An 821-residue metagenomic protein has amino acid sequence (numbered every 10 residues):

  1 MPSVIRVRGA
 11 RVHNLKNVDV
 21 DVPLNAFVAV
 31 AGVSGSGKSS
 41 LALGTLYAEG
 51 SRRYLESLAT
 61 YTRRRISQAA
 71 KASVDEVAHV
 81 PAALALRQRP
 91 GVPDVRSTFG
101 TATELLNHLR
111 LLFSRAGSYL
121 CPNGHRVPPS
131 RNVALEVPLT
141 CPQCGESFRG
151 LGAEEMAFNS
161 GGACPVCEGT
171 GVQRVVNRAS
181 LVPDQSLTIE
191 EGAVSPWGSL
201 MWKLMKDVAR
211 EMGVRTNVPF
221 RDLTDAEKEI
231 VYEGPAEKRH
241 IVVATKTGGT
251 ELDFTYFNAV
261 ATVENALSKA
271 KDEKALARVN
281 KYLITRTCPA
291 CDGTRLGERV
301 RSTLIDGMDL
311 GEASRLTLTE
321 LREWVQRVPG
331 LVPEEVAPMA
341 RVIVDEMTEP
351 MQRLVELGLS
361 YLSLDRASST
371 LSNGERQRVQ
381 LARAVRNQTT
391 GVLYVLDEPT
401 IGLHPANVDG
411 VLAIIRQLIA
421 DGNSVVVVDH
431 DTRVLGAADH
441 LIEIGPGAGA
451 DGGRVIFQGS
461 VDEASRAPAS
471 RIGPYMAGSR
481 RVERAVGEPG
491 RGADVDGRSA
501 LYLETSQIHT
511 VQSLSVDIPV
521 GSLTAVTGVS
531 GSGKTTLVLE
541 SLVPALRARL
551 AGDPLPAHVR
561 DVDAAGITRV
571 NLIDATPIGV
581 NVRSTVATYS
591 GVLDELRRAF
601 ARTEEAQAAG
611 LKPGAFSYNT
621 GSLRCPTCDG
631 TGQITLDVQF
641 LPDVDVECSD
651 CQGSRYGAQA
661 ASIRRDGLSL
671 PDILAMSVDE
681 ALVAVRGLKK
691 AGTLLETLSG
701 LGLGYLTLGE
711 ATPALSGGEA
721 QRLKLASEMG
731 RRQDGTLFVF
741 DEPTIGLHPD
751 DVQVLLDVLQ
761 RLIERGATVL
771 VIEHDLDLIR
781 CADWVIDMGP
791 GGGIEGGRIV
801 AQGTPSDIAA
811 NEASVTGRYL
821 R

Functional and structural regions predicted by a protein language model:
M1-R821: Conserved phosphate-binding elements of NTP-dependent enzyme cores
